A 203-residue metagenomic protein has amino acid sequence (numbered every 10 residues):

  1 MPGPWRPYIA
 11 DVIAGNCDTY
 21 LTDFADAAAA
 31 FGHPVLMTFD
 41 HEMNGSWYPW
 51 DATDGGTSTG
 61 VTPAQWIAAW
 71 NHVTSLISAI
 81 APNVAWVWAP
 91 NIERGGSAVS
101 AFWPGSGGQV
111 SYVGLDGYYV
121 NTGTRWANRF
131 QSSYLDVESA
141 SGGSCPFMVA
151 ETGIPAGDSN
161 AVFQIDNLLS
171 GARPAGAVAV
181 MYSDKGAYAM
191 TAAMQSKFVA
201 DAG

Functional and structural regions predicted by a protein language model:
M1-W88, S183, V199: Substrate-binding cleft of extracellular glycoside hydrolase catalytic domains
T19-F24, P90-G105, T124-S139, V162-G171: Alpha-helical scaffolding within the catalytic cores of extracellular/periplasmic polymer-degrading hydrolases
A27, H72-I80, Q109, D136 (+3 more regions): Alpha-helical structural signal in soluble globular domains
V35-L36, C145-G203: Substrate-binding cleft of secreted/luminal carbohydrate-active enzymes
D40, W70-V99, L115, S144-G157 (+1 more regions): Aromatic-lined carbohydrate-recognition surfaces of secreted/lumenal glycan-active proteins
N44-P49, R94-S97, T122, A156-G157 (+1 more regions): Short catalytic/ligand-binding loop motif for oxyanion handling, primarily in non-cytosolic enzymes, centered on
D51-G60, S100-S111: Short, surface-exposed, charged loop/turn segments at secondary-structure junctions
G105-S159: Glycoside hydrolase catalytic-domain groove-lining segments
